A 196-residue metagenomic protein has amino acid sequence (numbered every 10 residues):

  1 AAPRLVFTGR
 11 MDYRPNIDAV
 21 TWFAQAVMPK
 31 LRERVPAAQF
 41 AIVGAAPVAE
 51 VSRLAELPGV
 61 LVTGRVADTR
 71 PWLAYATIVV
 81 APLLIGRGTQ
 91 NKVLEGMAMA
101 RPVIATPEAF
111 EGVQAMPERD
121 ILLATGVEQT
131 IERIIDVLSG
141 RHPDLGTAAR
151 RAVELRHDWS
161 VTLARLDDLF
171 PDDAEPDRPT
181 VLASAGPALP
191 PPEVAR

Functional and structural regions predicted by a protein language model:
A1-Y75: Conserved catalytic-core segment of nucleotide-activated headgroup transferases in glycan assembly
R65, A74-G88, M99-P102: Acidic donor-binding loop of glycosyltransferase active sites
A67, I85-G86, P102, E108-E111 (+1 more regions): Flexible glycine-rich beta->alpha loop in the catalytic core of nucleotide-sugar glycosyltransferases
R70, N91-A98, E111-V113: Short alpha-helical segment that forms part of, or immediately flanks, the ligand-binding pocket in carbohydrate-active
K92-E95, P102-T106, L122: Short hydrophobic beta-strand element within catalytic cores of glycosyltransferases and related nucleotide-activated
P107-L123: Short acidic/histidine- and often glycine-rich active-site loop of Leloir-type glycosyltransferases that engages
E118-E128, D136-R141: Conserved acidic donor-binding segment of nucleotide-sugar-dependent glycosyltransferases
P143-F170: A charged, aromatic-enriched C-terminal amphipathic alpha-helix characteristic of glycosyltransferases across folds
